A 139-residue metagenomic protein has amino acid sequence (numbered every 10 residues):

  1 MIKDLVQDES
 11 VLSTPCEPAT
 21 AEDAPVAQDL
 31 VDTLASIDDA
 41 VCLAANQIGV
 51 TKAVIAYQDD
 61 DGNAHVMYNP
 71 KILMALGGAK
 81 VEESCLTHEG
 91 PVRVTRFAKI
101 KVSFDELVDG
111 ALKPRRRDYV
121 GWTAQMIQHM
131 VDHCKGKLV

Functional and structural regions predicted by a protein language model:
M1-V139: Positively charged
